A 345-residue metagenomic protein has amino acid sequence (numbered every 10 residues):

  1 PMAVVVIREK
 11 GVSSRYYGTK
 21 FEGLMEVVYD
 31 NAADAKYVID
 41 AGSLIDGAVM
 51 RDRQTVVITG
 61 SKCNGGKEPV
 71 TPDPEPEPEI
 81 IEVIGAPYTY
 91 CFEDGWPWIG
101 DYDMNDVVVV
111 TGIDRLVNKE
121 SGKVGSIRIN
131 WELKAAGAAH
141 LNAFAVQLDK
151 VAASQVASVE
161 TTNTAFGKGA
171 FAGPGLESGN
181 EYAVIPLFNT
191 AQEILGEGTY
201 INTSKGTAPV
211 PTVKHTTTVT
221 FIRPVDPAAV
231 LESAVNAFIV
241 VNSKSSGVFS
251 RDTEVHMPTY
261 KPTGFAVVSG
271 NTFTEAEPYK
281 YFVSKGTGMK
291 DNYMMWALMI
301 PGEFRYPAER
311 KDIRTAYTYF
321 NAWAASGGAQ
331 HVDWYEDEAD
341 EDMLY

Functional and structural regions predicted by a protein language model:
P1-V108, I113-Y345: Extracellular distal adhesion/interaction modules in secreted or cell-surface proteins
